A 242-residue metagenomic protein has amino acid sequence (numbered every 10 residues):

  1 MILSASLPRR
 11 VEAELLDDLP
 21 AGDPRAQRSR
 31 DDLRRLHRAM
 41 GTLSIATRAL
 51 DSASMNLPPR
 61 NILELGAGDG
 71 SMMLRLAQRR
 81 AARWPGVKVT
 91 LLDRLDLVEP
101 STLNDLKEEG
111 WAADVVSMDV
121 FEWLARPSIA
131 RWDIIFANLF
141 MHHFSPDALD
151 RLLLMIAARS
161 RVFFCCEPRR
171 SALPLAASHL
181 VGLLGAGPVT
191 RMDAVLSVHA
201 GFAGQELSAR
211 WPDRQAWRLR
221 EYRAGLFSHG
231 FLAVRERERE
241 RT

Functional and structural regions predicted by a protein language model:
M1-L19: N-terminal auxiliary segments of SAM/dcSAM-dependent transferases
D18-A49, A53: Class I SAM-dependent methyltransferase Rossmann-like catalytic core, especially the SAM/SAH-binding loop
L63, G70-W123: Class I SAM-dependent methyltransferase SAM/SAH-binding core
F136: A conserved beta-strand element that flanks and buttresses the S-adenosyl-L-methionine
F144-M155: A short, conserved alpha-helix within the catalytic core of class I
S160-P168: Conserved beta-strand signature within the Rossmann-like core of class I S-adenosyl-L-methionine
P168-P212: C-terminal alpha-helical "lid/dimerization" subdomain adjacent to the S-adenosyl-L-methionine
A200, G204-E238, T242: Conserved Class I S-adenosyl-L-methionine
